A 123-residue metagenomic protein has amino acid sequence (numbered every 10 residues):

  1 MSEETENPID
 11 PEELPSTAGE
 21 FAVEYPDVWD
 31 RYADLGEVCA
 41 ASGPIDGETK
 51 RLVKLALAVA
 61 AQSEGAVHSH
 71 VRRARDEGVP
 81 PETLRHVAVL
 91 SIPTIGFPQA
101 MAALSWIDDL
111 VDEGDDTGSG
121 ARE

Functional and structural regions predicted by a protein language model:
M1-T49, D76, A102-E123: Acidic, glycine/proline-rich low-complexity segments that act as flexible tails and inter-domain linkers
A22, G43, A60-E64, G78 (+1 more regions): Residues at alpha-helix boundaries and short interhelical turns
Y32, G36, L52-V59, V87-T94: Short alpha-helical scaffolding segments that buttress acidic/His motifs in well-ordered protein cores
G47-E48, E82, I95: Aromatic- and histidine-enriched alpha-helix N-cap/loop-to-helix transition segments that scaffold the rims
V59-V89: Mid-chain, well-packed structural core segment of small domains
R85-D109: C-terminal structural segments of small proteins and small subunits
